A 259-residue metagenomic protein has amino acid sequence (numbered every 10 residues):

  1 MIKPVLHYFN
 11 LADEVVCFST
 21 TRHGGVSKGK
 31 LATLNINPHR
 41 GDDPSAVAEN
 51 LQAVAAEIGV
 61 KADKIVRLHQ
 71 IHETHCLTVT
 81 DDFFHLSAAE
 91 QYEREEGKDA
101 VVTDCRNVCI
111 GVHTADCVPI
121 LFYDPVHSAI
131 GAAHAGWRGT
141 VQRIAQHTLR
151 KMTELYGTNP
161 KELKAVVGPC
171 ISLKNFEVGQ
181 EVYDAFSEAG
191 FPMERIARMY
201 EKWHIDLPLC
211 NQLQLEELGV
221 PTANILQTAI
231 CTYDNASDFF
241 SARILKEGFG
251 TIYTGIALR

Functional and structural regions predicted by a protein language model:
M1-R259: Active-site microenvironment for binding and transforming phosphate-containing groups
